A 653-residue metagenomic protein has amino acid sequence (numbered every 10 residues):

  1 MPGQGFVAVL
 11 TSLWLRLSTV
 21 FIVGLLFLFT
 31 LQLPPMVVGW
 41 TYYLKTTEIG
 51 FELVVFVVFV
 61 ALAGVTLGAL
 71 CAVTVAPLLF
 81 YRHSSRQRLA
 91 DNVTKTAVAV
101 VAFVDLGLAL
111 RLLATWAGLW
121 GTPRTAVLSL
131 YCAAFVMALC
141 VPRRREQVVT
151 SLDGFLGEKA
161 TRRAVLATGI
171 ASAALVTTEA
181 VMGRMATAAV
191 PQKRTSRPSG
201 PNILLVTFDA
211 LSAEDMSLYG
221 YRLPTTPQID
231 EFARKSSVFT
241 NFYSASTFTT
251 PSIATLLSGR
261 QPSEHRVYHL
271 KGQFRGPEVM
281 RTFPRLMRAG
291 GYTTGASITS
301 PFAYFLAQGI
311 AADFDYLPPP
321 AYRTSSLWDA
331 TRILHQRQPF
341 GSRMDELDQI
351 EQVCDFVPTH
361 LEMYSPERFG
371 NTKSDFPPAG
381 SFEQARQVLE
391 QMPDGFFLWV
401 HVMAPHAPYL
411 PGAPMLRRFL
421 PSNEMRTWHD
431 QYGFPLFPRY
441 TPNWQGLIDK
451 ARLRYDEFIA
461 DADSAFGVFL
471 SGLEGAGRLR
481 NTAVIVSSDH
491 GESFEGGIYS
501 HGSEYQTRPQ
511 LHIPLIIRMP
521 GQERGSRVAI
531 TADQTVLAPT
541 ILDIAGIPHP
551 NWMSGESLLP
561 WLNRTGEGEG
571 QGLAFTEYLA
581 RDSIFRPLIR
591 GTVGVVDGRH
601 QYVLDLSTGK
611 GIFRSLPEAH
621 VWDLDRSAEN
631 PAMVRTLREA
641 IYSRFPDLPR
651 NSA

Functional and structural regions predicted by a protein language model:
P2-A653: Catalytic domains that recognize anionic headgroups
